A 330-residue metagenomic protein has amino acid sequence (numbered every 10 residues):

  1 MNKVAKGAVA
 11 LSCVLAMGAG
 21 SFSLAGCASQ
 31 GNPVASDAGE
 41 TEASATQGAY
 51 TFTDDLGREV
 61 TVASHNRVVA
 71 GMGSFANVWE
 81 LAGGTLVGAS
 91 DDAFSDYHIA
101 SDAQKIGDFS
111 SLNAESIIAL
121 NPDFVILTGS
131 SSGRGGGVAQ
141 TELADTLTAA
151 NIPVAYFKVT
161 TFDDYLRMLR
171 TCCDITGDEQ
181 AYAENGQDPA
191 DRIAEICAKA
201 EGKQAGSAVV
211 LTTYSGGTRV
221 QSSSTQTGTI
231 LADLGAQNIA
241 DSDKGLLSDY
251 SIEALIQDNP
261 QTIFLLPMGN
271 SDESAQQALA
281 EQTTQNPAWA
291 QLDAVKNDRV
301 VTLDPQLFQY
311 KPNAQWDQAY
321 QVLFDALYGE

Functional and structural regions predicted by a protein language model:
N2-V14, G18-S74, E179-V209, D325-E330: Bacterial Sec-exported substrate-binding components of ABC uptake systems
V60-V62, A76-L81, F94-H98, G216-Q221 (+2 more regions): Short, solvent-exposed loop/turn elements at domain surfaces
V62-N66, M72-E80, A114, I118 (+13 more regions): Extracytoplasmic/secreted envelope proteins and their assembly/folding machinery, especially bacterial periplasmic
V69-M72, W79, V87-S90, F124-T128 (+5 more regions): Structural recognition of the beta-strand scaffold that forms the well-ordered cores of secreted hydrolase catalytic
A82-T85, A150-N151, L234, K296: Short, structured coil segments at secondary-structure junctions
A89-I175, E253-F264, N270-Q285: Acidic/His-rich segments in extracytoplasmic proteins that coordinate ligands and/or metal ions
D92-S95, R219-S248: Alpha-helical, coiled-coil/dimerization segments enriched in small aliphatic residues
T161-M168, D174, L265-E330: Structured C-terminal subdomain patch of bacterial secreted/periplasmic proteins
